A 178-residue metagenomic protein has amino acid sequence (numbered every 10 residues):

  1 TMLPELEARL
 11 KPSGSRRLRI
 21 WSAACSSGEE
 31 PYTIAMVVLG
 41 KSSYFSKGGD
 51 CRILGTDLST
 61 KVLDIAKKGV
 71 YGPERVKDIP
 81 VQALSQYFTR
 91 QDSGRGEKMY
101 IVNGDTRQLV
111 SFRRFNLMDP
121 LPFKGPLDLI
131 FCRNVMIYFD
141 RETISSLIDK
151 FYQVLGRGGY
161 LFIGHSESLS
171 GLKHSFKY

Functional and structural regions predicted by a protein language model:
T1-W21: Conserved AdoMet
A23, Y44-F131, V135-T143, S168-S170 (+1 more regions): Extended basic-aromatic, gly/pro-enriched interface segments that bind polyanionic ligands
S27-S46: Conserved SAM-binding loop of SAM-dependent methyltransferases across substrates and taxa, primarily the Class I
S145-R157: A short glycine-rich, Lys/Arg-flanked "PGG" loop and its adjoining helix->strand segment in the class I
R157-H165: Conserved beta-strand signature within the Rossmann-like core of class I S-adenosyl-L-methionine
K177-Y178: Short beta-strand
